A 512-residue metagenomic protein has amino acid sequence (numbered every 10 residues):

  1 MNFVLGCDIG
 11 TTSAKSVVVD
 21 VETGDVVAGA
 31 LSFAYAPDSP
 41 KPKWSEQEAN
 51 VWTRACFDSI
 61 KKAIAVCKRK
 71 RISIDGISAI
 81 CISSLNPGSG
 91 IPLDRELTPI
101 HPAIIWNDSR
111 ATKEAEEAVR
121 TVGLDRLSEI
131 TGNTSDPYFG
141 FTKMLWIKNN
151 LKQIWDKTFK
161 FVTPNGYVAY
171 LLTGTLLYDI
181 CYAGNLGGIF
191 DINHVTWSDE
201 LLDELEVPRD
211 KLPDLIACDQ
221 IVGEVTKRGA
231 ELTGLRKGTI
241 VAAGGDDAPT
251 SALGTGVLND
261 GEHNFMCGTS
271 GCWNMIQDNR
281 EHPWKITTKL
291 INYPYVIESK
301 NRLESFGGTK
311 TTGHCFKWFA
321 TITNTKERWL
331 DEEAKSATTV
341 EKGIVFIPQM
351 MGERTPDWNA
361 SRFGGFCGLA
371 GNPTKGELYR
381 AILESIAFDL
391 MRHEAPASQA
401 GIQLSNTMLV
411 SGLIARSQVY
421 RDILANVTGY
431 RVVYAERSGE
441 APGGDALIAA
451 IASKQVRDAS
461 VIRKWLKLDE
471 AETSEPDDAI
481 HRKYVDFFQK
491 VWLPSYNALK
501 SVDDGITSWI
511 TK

Functional and structural regions predicted by a protein language model:
M1-L31, D38, S78-E116, T121 (+3 more regions): Glycine/Thr-rich phosphate-binding loops that ligate phosphate moieties of nucleotide and other phosphorylated ligands
N2-D8, S16-V18, I74-S83, F161 (+4 more regions): Short glycine-aspartate micro-motif
I9-T11, L93-E96, L127-G245, F316 (+3 more regions): Gly/Ser/Thr-rich active-site cleft segment
A30-S73: N-terminal phosphate-binding loop and adjacent alpha-helix
P42-S45, L124-T134, S299-R302, E475-D478: Short glycine/proline- and acidic residue-enriched helix-loop micro-motifs that form flexible lids or anion-recognition
D58-S78, N150-W155, D199-R209, E231 (+1 more regions): Phosphate/pyrophosphate-binding loops at sites that engage ATP/ADP/AMP, CoA/4′-phosphopantetheine, polyphosphate
A79-L85, I104-N107, T131-F139, T158-P164 (+7 more regions): Active-site nucleophile and cofactor-binding loops and adjacent substrate-binding regions of central metabolic enzymes
G187-K300, R328, E332-E333, A415-V419 (+1 more regions): ATP-dependent carbohydrate kinase catalytic cores
